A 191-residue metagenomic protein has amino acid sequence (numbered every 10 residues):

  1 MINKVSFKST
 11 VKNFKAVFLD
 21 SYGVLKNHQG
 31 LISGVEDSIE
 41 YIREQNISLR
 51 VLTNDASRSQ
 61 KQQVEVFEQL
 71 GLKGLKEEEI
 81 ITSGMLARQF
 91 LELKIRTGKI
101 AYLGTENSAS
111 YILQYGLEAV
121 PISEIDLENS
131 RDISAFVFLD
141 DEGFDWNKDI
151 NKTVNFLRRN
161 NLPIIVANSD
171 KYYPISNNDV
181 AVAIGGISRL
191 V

Functional and structural regions predicted by a protein language model:
M1-V191: HAD-like aspartate-dependent phosphatase fold
